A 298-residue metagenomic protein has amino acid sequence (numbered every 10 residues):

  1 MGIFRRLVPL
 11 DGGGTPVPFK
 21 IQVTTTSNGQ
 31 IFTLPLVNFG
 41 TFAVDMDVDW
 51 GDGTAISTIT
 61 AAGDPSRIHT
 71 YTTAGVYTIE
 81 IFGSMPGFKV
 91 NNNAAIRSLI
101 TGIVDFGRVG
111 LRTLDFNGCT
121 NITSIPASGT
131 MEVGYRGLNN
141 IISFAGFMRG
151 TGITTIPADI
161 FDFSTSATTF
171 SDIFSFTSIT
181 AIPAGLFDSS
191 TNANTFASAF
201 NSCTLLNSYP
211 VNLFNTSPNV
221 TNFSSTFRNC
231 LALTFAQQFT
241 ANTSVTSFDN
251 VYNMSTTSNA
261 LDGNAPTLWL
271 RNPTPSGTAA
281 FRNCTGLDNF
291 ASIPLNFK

Functional and structural regions predicted by a protein language model:
M1-G14: N-terminal low-complexity, intrinsically disordered "leader/linker" segments enriched in small/polar and basic residues
G12-K298: Negatively charged
